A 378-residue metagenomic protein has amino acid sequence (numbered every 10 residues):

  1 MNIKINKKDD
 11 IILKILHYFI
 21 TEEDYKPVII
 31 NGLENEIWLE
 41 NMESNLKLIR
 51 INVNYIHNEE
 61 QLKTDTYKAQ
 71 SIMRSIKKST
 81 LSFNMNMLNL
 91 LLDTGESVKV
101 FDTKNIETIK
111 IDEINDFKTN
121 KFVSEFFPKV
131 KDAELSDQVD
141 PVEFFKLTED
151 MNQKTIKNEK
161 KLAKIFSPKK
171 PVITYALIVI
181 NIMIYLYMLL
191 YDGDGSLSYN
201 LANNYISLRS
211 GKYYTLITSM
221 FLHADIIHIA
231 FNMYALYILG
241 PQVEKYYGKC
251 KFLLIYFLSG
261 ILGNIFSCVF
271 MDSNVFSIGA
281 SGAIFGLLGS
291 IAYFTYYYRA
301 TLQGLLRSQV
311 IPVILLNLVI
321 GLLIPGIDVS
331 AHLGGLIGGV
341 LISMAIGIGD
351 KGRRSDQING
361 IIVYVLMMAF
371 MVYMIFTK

Functional and structural regions predicted by a protein language model:
M1-L33: Acidic-basic catalytic patches of nuclease active cores, encompassing PD-(D/E)XK and other metal-cofactor nuclease
E40-L216, L305, D350-V365, V372-K378: N-terminal signal-anchor transmembrane helix
K170-A280, L322-I327, A345: N-terminal TM1-TM2 helical hairpin plus the immediately adjacent luminal interfacial "cap"
V243-Y247, Y298-L305, I348-Q357: Membrane-interface helix-boundary motifs at transmembrane edges
C250-I255, G279-A283, G304-I311, Q357-G360: Cytoplasmic-side transmembrane-helix entry/capping segments in multi-pass membrane proteins
F276-S290, A331: Membrane-interface micro-motifs in multi-pass membrane enzymes
F285-Y293, I337-I348: Alpha-helical transmembrane segments and their membrane-interface exit regions
I327-I337: Loop-to-transmembrane alpha-helix initiation sites
